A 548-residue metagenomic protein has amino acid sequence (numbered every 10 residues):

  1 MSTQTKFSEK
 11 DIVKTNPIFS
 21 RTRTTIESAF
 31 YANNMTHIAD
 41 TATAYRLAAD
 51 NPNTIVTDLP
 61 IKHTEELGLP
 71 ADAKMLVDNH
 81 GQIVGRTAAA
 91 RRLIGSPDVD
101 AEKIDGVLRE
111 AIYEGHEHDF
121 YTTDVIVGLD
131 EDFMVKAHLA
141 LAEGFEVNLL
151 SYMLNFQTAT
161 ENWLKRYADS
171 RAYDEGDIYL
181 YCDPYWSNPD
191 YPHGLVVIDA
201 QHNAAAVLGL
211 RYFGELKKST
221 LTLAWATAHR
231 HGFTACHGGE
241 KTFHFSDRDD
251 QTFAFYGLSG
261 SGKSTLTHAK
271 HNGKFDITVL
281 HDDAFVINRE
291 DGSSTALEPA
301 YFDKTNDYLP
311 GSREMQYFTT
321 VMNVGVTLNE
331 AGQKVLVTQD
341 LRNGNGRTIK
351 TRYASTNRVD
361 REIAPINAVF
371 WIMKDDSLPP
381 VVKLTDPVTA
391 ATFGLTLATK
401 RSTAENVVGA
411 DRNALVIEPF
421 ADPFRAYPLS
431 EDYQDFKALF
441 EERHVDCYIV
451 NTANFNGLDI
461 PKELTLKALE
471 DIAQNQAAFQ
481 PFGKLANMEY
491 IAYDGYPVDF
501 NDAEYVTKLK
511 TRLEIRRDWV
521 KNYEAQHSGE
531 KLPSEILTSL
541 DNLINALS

Functional and structural regions predicted by a protein language model:
S2-A73, D78-N79, V324-S548: Conserved NTP phosphate-binding and transfer environment spanning the P-loop NTPase/kinase superfamily
S2-G209: Long, basic/Gly/Ser/Thr-rich N-terminal segments that mediate initial subcellular attachment or targeting
L93, Q201-L210, D250-T252, V416-D422 (+1 more regions): Glycine- and acidic
L129, A200-H202, H244-R248, N288-S293 (+1 more regions): Short acidic-glycine loop/turn motifs at beta-strand connectors
E215-H244: N-terminal pre-Walker A segment at the start of P-loop NTPase domains
F245-G273: Glycine-rich phosphate-binding P-loop
T252-A254, D291-D307, D459-Q476: Conserved, well-ordered active-site substructure
D276-G346: Conserved nucleotide-sensing/catalytic segment adjacent to the nucleotide-binding pocket in NTP-handling enzymes
